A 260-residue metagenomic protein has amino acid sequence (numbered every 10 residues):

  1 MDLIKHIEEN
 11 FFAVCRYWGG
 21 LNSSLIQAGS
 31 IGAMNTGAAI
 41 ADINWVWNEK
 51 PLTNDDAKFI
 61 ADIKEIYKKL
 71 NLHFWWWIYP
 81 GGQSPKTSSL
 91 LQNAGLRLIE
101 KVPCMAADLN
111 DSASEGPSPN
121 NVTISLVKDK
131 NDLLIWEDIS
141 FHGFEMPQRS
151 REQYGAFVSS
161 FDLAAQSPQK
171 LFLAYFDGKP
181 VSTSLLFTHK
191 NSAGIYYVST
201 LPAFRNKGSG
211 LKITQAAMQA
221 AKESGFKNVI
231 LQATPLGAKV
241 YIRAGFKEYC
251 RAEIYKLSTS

Functional and structural regions predicted by a protein language model:
M1-L70, Q83, L163: N-terminal charged segments
D2-H6, L52-D55, T123-W136: A short beta-loop-alpha structural element at the N-terminal edge of CoA-dependent acyl/N-acetyltransferase catalytic
L25-A28, P80, K86-R97, P168-S182: Conserved beta-hairpin
D56-K64, Y197-T200, N206-Q219, E223: Conserved acetyl-CoA-binding loop-helix of GNAT-fold acetyltransferases
D56-N131, L231, Y255-L257: Acyl-donor-binding surface of acyltransferase catalytic domains
Q83-L98, L211, P235-R251: Conserved active-site alpha-helix within GNAT-family acetyltransferase domains
I139-S150: Helix-loop element at the rim of GNAT/NAT acetyltransferase active sites that forms part of the acceptor-substrate
R149-A203: A conserved beta-strand-loop-helix scaffold within acyl/acetyltransferase catalytic domains
